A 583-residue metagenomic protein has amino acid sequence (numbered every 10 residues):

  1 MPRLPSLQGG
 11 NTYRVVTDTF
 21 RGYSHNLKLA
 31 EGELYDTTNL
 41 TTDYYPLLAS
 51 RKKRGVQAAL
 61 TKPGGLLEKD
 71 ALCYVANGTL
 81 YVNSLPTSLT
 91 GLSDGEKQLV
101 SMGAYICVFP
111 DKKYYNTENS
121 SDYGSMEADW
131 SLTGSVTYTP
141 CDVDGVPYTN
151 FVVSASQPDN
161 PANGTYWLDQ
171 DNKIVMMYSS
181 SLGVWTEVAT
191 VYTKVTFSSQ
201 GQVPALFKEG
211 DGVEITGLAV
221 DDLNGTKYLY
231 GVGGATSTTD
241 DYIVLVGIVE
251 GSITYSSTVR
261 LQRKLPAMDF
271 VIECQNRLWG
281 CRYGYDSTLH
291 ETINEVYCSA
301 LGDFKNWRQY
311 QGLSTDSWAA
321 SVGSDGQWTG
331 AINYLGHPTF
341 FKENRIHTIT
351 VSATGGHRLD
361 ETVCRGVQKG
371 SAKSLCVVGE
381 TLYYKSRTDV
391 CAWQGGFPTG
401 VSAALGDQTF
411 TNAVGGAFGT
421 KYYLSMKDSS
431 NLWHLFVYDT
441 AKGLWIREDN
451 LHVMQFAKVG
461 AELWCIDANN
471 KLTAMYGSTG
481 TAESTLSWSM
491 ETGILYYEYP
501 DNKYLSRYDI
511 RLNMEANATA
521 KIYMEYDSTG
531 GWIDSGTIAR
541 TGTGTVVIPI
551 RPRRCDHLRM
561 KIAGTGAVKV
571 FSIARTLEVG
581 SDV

Functional and structural regions predicted by a protein language model:
P2-A71, G366-G370, V377-T381, T388-V583: Beta-sheet repeat architectures centered on beta-propellers
G9, M126, L132, V143-D144 (+2 more regions): Small/polar beta-strand repeat architecture
R51-A76, L265-E273, D325-T329: Beta-strand-rich domains and repeat architectures in extracellular enzymes and scaffolds, especially beta-propellers
L72-C73, A104-V108, P158-M177, G210-I215 (+7 more regions): Short hydrophobic/aromatic-rich beta-strand motifs
G78-Y81, Y114-S120, D286-G302, N344-T350 (+4 more regions): Structural motif
T79-S84, K112-A128, T165-A189, Y228 (+5 more regions): Short, surface-exposed terminal/edge motifs of secreted or surface/virion proteins that either
S88-G95, P140-Y166, T190-T193, L405-V414: Extracellular/surface-exposed low-complexity repeats and stalk/linker segments enriched in Gly/Pro and small polar
K264-G416: Beta-propeller and closely related beta-pinwheel folds
